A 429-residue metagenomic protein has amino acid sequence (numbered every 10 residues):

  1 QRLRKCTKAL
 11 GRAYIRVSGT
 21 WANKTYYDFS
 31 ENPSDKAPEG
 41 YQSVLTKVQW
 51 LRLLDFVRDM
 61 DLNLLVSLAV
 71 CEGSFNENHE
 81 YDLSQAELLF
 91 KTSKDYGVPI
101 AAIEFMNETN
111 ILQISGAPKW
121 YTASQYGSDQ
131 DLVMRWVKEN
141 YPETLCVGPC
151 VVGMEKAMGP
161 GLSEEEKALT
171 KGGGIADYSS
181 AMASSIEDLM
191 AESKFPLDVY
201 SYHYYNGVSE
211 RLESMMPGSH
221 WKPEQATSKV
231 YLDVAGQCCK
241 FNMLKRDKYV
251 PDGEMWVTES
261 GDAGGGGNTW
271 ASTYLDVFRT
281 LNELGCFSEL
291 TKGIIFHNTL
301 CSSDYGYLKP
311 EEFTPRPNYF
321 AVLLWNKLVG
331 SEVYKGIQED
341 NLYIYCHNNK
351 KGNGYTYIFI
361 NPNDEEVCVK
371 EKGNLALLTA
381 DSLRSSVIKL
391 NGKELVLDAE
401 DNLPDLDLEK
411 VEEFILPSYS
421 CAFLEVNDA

Functional and structural regions predicted by a protein language model:
Q1-W50, R58-Y81, E104, I114-G116: N-terminal substrate-binding region of glycoside hydrolase catalytic domains
R4-G11, L51-D61, F90-V98, L189-P196 (+1 more regions): Acidic (Asp/Glu)-rich catalytic clusters
G11-N23, L64-L68, A101-F105, I111 (+6 more regions): Structural recognition of the beta-strand scaffold that forms the well-ordered cores of secreted hydrolase catalytic
R16, F56-V57, L64-K94, V98-I111 (+4 more regions): Mobile, glycine-rich extracellular loop/lid and propeptide segments that shape or gate substrate/ligand access
D82, A86-L89, A123-L275, L290: Noncatalytic carbohydrate-binding groove/subsite architecture in carbohydrate-active enzymes
F90, K372-L416: Acidic, Ser/Thr/Pro-rich beta/coil linker or hinge segments at domain junctions
W256-H347: Aromatic/acidic polysaccharide-binding cleft in carbohydrate-active enzymes
D340-S382, Y419-D428: Carbohydrate-binding surface patches
